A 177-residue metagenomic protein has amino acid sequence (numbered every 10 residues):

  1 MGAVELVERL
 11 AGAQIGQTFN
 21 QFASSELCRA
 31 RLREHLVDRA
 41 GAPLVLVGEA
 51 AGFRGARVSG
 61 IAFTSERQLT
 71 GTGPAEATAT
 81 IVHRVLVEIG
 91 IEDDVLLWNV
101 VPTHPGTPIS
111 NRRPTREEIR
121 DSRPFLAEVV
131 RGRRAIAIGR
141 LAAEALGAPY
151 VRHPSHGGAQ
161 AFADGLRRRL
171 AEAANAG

Functional and structural regions predicted by a protein language model:
M1-A145, P149-Y150, H156-G157: A polyanion-binding, active-site-adjacent surface
G147-G177: Short, flexible loop segments at boundaries between secondary-structure elements
